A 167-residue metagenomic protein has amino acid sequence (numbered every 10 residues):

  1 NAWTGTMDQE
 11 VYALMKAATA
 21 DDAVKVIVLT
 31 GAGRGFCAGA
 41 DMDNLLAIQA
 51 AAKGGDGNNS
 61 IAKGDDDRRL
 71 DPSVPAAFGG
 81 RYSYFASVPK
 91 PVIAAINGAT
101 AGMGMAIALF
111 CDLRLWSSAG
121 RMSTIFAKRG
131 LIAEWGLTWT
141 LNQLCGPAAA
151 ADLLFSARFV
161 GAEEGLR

Functional and structural regions predicted by a protein language model:
N1-A2, T19, R68-R69, A148-A150: Short, contiguous strand/loop micro-motifs
N1-A32, L46-A51: Conserved CoA-thioester-binding segment of acyl-CoA-metabolizing enzymes
W3, G31-Y84, T100: Glycine- (often His-adjacent) and acidic-residue-rich active-site loop that binds/positions the CoA thioester
T4-T6, C37, G130, A148: Residue-level recognition of hydrophobic positions within alpha-helical transmembrane segments
G5-T6, A40, A106, G136: Generic recognition of short, well-ordered alpha-helical segments
E10, A76-G80, G136: Short, conserved clusters of charged catalytic residues that mark active-site and nucleotide-handling motifs
S83-R167: Crotonase-fold acyl-CoA enzyme core
